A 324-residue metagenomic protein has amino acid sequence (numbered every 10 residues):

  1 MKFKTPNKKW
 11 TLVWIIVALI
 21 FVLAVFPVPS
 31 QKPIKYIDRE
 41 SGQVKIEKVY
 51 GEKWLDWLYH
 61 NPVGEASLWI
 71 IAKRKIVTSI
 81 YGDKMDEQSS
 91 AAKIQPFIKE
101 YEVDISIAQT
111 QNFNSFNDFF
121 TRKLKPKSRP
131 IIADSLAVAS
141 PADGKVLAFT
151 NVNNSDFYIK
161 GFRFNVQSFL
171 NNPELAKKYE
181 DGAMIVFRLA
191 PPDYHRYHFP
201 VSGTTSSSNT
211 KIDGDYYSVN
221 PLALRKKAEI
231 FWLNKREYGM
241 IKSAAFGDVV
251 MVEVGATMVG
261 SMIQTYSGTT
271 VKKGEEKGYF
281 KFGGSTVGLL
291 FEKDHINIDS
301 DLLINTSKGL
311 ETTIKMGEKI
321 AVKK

Functional and structural regions predicted by a protein language model:
M1-K4: N-terminal secretory signal peptides that target proteins for export/translocation
P6-K324: Contiguous, well-folded functional domains in the mature portion of proteins
